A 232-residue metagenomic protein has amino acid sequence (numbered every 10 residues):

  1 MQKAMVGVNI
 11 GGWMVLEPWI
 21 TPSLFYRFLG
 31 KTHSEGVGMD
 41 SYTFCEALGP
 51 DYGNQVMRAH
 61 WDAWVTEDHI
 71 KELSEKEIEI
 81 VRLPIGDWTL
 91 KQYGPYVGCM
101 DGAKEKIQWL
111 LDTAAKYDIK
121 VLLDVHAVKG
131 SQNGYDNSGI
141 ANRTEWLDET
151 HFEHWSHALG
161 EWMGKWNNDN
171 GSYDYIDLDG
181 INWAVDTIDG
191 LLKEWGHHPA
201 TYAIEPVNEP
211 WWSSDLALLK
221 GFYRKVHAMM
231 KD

Functional and structural regions predicted by a protein language model:
K3-G7, G12-M230: Active-site mouth of glycoside hydrolases
